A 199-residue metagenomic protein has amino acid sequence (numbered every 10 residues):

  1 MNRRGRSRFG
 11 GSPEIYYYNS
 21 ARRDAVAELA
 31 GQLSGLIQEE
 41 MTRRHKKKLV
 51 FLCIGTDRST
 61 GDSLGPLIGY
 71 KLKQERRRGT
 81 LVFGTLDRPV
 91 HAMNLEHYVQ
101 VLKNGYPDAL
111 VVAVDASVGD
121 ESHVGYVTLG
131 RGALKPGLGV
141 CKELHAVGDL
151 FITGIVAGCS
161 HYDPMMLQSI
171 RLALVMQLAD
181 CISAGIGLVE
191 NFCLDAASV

Functional and structural regions predicted by a protein language model:
M1-V111, A116-V199: N-terminal catalytic or cofactor-binding beta/alpha core of small enzyme domains
